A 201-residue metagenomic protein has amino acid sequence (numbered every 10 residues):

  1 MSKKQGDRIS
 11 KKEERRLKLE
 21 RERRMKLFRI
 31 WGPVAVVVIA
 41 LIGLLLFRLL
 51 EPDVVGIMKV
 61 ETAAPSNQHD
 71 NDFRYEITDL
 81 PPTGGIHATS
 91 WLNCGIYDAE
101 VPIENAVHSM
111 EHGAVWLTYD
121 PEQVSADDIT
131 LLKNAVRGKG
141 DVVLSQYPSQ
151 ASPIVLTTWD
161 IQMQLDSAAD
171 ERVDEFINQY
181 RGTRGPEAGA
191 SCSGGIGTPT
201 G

Functional and structural regions predicted by a protein language model:
M1-W31: Terminal, Lys/Arg-rich, intrinsically disordered segments and adjacent short helical elements of membrane-protein
R8, T78-G85, S109-M110, P121-Q123: Generic detector of short, locally flexible boundary/turn motifs and exposed helical patches
G32-L46: Hydrophobic membrane-insertion alpha-helices, especially the h-region of bacterial N-terminal signal peptides
L49-N105: Surface-exposed, low-hydrophobicity interaction/linker segments
H69, C94, P121, C192-G194: Functionally engaged cysteine thiol sites
G95-R137, V143: Mid-length scaffold segments of soluble, non-membrane domains
R137-G201: Helix-rich interaction surfaces within compact, conserved domain-sized segments that mediate assembly or partner
